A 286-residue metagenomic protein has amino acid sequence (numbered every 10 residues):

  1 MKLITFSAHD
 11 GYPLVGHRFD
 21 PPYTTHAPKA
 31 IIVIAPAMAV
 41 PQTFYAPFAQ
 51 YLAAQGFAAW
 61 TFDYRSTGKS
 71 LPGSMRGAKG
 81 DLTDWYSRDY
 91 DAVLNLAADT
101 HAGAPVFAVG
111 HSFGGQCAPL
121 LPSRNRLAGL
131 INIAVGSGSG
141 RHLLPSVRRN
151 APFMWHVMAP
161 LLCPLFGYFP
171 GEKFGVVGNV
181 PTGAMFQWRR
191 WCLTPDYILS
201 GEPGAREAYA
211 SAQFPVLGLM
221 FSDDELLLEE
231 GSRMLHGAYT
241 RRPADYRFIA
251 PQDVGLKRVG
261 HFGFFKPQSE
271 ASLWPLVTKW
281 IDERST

Functional and structural regions predicted by a protein language model:
M1-Y23: N-terminal cap/lid segment of alpha/beta-hydrolase-fold proteins
K29, I34-V40: Active-site glycine-rich loops that stabilize anionic/oxyanionic intermediates across multiple enzyme folds
Q42-S74: Conserved alpha/beta-hydrolase
K79-T100: Alpha/beta-hydrolase active-site loop
V109-D196: Alpha/beta-hydrolase-fold enzymes
A212, G218-M220: Short beta-strand/loop motif that positions the catalytic acidic residue of the alpha/beta-hydrolase fold
L228-A238: Short alpha-helix in the alpha/beta-hydrolase fold that links the catalytic acid
I249-T286: Catalytic active-site module of serine/aspartate enzymes centered on a nucleophile-bearing elbow/loop
